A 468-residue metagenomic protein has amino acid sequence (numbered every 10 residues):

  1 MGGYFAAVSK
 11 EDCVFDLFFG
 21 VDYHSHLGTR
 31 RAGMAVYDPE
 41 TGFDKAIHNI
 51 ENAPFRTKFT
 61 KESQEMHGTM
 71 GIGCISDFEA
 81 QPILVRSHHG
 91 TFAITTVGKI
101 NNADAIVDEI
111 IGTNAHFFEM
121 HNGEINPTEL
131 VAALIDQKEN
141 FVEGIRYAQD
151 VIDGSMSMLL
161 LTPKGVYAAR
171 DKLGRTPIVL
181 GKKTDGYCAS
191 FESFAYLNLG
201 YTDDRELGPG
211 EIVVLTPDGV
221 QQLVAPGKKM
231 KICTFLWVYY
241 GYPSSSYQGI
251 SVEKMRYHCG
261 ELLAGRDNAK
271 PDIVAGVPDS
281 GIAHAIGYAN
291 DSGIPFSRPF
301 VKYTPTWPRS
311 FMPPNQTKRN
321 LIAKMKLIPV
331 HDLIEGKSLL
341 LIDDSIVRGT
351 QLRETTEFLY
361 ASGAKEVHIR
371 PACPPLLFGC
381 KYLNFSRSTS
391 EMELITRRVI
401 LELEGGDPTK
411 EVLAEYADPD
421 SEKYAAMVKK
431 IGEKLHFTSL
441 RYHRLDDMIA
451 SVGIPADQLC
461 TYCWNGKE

Functional and structural regions predicted by a protein language model:
M1-G208, V214-P271, V277, E366: Conserved short alpha-helical segments that host acidic/polar catalytic motifs at enzyme active sites
Y37-T41, P163-G165, G276-A283, D291 (+4 more regions): A glycine-rich phosphate-binding loop feature that marks nucleotide/adenosyl-phosphate handling sites
N102, Y167, R175-P177, Y196-N198 (+6 more regions): Flexible loop/turn segments at secondary-structure boundaries
H121-E129, F296-P308, L403-K410, S439-A450: A conserved beta-strand->alpha-helix junction
F141-I145, Q316-M325, R387-T396, W464-N465: A polyampholytic, Gly/Pro-enriched intrinsically disordered region
K164, G200-E206, T356-E468: PRPP-dependent phosphoribosyltransferase catalytic core
V274, G281-Y288, S292, F296 (+2 more regions): Extended, hydrophobic alpha-helical segments in both membrane/secreted and soluble proteins
G293-S338, L377-T389: Short, glycine/charge-rich flexible loops or terminal/linker lids adjacent to PRPP-binding catalytic cores
